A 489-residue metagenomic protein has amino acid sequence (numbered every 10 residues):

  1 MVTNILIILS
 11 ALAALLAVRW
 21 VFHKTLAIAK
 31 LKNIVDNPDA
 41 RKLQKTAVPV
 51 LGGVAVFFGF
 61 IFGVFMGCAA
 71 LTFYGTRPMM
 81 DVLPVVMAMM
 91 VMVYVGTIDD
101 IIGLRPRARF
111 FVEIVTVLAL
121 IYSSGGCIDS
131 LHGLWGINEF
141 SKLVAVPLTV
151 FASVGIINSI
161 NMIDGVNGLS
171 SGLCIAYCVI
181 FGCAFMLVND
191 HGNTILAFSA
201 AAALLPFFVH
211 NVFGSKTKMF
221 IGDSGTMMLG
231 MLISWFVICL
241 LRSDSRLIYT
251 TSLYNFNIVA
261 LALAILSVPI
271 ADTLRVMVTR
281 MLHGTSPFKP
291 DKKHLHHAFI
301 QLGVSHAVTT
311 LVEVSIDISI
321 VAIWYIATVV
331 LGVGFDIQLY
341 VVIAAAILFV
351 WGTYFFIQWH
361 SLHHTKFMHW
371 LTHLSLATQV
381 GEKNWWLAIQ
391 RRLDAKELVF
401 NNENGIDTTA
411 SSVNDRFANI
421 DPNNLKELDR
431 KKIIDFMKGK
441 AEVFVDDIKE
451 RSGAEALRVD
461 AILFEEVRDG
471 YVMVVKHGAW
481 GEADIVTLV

Functional and structural regions predicted by a protein language model:
V2-I28, K32-N33, F57-T72, P78-Y94 (+1 more regions): Alpha-helical transmembrane segments
N37-L51, K218: Juxtamembrane helix-capping/reentrant segments at transmembrane boundaries
D81-I114, L120: Hydrophobic alpha-helical hairpins/lids featuring a short glycine-rich hinge
I389, L393-P422: Long, low-complexity, charged/polar intrinsically disordered regions in eukaryotic proteins
A410, R416-D429, F444, K476-V489: Short, cationic-aromatic polyanion-contact patches
N424-E450, A461: Short amphipathic alpha-helical interface segments
A454-E465: Short amphipathic alpha-helical interaction segments
V467-H477: A short, conserved structural fragment
